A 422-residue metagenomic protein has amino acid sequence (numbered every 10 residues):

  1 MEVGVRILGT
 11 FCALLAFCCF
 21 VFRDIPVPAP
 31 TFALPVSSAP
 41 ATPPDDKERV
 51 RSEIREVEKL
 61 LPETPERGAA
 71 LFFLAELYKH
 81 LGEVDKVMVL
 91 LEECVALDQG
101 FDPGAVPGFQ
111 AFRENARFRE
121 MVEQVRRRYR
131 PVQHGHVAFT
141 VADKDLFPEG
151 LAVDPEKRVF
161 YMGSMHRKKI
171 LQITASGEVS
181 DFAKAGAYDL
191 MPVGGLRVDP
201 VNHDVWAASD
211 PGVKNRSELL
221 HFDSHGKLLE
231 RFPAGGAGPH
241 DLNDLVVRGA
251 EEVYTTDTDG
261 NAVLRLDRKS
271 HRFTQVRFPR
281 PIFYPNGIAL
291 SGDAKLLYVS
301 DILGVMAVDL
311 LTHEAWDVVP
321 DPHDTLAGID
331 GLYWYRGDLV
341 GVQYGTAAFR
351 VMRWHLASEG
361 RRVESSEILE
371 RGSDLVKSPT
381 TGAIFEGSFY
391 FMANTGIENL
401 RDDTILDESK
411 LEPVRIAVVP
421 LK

Functional and structural regions predicted by a protein language model:
P43-R55: Helix-turn-helix repeat elements of alpha-solenoid scaffolds
G100-V125: TPR/TPR-like alpha-solenoid helical repeat scaffolds
R127-F147, S365-S366: A short helix->beta-strand "capping" segment at the edge of beta-propeller domains
A142-K157, M165, A187-P211, G235-V253 (+4 more regions): Beta-rich, blade/repeat-based domains predominating in secreted/periplasmic proteins but also intracellular
T174-E178, D223-K227, D267-H271, D309-H313 (+2 more regions): Short loop/turn segments that connect beta-strands within beta-propeller blades
S217-H225, R353-H355, L406-K422: Beta-propeller blade signature
